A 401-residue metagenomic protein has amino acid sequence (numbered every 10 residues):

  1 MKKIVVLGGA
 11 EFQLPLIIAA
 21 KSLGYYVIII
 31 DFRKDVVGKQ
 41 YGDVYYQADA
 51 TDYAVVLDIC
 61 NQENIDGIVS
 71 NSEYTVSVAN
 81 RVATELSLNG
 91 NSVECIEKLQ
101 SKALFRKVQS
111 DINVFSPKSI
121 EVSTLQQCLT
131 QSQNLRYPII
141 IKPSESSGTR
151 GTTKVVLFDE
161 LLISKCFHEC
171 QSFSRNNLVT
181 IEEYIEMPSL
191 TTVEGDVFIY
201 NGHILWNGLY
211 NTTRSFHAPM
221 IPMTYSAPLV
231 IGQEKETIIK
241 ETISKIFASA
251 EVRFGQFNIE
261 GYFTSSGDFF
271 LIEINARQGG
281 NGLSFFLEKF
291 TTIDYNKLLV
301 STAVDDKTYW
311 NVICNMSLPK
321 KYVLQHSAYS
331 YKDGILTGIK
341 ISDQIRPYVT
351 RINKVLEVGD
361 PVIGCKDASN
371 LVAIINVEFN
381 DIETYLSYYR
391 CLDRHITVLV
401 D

Functional and structural regions predicted by a protein language model:
M1-C95, D306-Y309, L318-P319, L356-N370 (+1 more regions): ATP-binding N-terminal substructure of ATP-dependent carboxylate-amine bond-forming enzymes
K3-V5, I139, I204: Conserved hydrophobic helix-helix packing surfaces used for dimerization/oligomerization
T84-G151: A conserved helix-loop-beta module that forms one wall/lid of the active-site cleft in ATP-utilizing catalytic domains
F115-P117, N134, P138-I141, K154-T192 (+2 more regions): Conserved ATP-binding module of the ATP-grasp superfamily
V122, T152-F158, F198-Y200, T264: Short beta-strand-to-turn element immediately C-terminal to the catalytic PLP-Schiff-base lysine in fold type I
K165-S215, E234-E241, Y262-F270: Phosphate-binding site of ATP-dependent enzymes
T237-I259, S265, N275-D333: Active-site "cap" helix and flanking loop/linker of ATP-utilizing ligase/carboxylase catalytic domains
A328-V358: Glycine-rich active-site loop/lid that clamps phosphate-bearing ligands
